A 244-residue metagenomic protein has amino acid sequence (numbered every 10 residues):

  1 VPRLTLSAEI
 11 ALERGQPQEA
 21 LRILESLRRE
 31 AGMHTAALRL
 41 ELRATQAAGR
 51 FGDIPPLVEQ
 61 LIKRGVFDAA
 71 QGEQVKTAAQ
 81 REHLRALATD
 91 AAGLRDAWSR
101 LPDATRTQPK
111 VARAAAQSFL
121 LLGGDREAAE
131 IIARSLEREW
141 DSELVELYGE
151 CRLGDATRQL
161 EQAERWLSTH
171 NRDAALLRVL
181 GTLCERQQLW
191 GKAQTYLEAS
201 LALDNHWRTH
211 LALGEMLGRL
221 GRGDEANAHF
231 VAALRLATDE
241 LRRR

Functional and structural regions predicted by a protein language model:
V1-L21, L40: Membrane-embedded segments
P2-L6, T35-E41, P56, A69-K76 (+6 more regions): Alpha-solenoid helical repeat scaffolds
L4-E13, K76-L84, E130-A202: Alpha-helical adaptor scaffolds
P17, F51, A91-L94, D125 (+5 more regions): TPR-repeat structural position
R29-A31, T35, L42-F67, A129-S142 (+2 more regions): TPR/TPR-like (Sel1-like) alpha-helical repeat modules
